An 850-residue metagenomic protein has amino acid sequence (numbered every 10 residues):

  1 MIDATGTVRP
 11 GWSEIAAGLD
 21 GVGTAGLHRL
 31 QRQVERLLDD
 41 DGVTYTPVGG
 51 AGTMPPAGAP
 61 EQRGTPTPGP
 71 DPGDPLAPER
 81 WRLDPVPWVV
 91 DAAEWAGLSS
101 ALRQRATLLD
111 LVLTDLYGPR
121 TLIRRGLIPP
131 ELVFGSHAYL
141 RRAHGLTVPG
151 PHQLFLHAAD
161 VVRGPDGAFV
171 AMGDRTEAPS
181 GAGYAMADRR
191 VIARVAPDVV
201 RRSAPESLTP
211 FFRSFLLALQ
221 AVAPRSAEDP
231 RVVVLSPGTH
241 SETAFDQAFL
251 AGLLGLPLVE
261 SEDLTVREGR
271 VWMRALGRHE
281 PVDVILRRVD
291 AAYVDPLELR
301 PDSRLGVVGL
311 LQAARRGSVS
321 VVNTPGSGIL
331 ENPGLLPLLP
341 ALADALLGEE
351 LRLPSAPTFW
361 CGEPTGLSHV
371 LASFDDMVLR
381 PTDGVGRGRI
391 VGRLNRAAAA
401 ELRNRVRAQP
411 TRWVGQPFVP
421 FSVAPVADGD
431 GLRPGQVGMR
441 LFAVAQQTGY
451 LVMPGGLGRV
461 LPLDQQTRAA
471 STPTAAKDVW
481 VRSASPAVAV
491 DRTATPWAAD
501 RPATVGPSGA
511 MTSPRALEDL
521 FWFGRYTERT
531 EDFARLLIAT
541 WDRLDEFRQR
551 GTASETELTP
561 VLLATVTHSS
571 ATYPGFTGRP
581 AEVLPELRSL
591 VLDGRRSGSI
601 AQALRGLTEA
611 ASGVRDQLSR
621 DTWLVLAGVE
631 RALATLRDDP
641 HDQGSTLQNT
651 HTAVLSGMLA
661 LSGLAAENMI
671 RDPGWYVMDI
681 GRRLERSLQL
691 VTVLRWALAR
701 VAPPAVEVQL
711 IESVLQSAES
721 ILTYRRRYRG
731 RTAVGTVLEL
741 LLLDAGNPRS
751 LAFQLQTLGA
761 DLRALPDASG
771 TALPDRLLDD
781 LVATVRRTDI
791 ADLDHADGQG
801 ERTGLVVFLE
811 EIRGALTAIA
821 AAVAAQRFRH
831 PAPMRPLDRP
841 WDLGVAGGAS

Functional and structural regions predicted by a protein language model:
M1-E14, D500, G506: Generic start-of-chain signal for non-secretory N-termini
I2-V8, T147, F155-L156, R163-V170 (+2 more regions): ATP-binding N-terminal substructure of ATP-dependent carboxylate-amine bond-forming enzymes
G11-R29, D283: Short, surface-exposed, low-complexity cationic segments
L30, A138-V170, V284, F359-D375 (+1 more regions): Phosphate-binding site of ATP-dependent enzymes
D40-P149, G164-D166, T176-V232, G238-Q247 (+5 more regions): Alpha-helical transmembrane segments and their helix-helix packing motifs
W95-D115, P129, G135-Y139, R267 (+4 more regions): Active-site nucleotide/adenylate-binding loops and adjacent lid/helix of ATP-dependent enzymes
G145-P149, H157-V161, A218-P224, R270-L276 (+11 more regions): Generic recognition of flexible, low-complexity loop/linker segments
H157-A159, G164, M172-R175, L235-P237 (+12 more regions): Generic beta-strand/beta-sheet core signal
